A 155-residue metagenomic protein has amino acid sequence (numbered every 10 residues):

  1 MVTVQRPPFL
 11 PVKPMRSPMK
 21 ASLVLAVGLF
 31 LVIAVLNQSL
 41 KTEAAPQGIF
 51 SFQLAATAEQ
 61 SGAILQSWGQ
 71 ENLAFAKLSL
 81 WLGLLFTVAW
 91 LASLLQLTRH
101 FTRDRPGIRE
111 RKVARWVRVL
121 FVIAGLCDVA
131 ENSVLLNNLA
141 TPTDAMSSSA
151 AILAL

Functional and structural regions predicted by a protein language model:
R6-S79, T143: Interfacial loop at the N-terminal end of multi-pass membrane proteins
V12-M19, N72-S79, G107-V117, S147-A154: Membrane-interface helix-boundary signature
S17-V27, R99, R109-G125: Interfacial segments of alpha-helical transmembrane regions
S22-I33, L85-A92, I123-C127: Hydrophobic cores of alpha-helical transmembrane segments in multi-pass integral membrane proteins
L31-S39, A92-T102, A130-A140: Structural signature of transmembrane alpha-helix termini at the membrane-water interface
A44, T98-R109, A140-T143: Membrane-interfacial segments
K77-R99: Hydrophobic alpha-helical transmembrane segments
I123-L155: Alpha-helical transmembrane segments of multi-pass integral membrane proteins, characterized by long hydrophobic
